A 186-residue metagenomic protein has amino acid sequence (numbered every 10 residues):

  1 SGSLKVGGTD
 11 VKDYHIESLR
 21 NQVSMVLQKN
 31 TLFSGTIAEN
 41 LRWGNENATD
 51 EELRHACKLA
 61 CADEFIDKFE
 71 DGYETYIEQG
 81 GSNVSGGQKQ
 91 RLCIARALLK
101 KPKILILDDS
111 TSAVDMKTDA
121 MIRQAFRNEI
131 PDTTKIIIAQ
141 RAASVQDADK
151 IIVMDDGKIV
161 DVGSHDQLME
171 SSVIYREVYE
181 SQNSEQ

Functional and structural regions predicted by a protein language model:
S1-D10, K150-I151, I159: ABC nucleotide-binding domain "signature motif"
S1-K5, D13, R20, A38-Q79 (+3 more regions): ABC ATPase nucleotide-binding domain helical subdomain, centered on the C-loop/LSGGQ "ABC signature"
K5-D10, D63-L92, L107-S110, V114-K117 (+1 more regions): ABC-fold ATPase nucleotide-binding domain signature/coupling loops
E17, V23-Q28, I136: ABC nucleotide-binding domain signature
Q22, Q28-F33, R141, S181: Catalytic "switch" loops of ABC-type ATPases
E51, L59, K68-G72, K117 (+3 more regions): C-terminal portion of ABC ATPase nucleotide-binding domains
L99-K103, D132: A short, proline-enriched helix->beta-strand linker immediately N-terminal to the Walker B motif in ABC-type P-loop
N128-A139, V145: Conserved catalytic loops of ABC-family nucleotide-binding domains
